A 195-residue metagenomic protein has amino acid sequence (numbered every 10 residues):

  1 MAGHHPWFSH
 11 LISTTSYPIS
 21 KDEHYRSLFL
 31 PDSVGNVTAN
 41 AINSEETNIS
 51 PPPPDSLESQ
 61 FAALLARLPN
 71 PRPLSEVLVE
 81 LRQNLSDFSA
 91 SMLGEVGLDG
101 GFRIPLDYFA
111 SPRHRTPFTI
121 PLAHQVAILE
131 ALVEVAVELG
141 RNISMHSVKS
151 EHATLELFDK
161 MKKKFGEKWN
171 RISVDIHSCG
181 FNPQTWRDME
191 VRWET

Functional and structural regions predicted by a protein language model:
M1-T195: Mid-domain alpha/beta scaffold segments of enzyme catalytic cores
